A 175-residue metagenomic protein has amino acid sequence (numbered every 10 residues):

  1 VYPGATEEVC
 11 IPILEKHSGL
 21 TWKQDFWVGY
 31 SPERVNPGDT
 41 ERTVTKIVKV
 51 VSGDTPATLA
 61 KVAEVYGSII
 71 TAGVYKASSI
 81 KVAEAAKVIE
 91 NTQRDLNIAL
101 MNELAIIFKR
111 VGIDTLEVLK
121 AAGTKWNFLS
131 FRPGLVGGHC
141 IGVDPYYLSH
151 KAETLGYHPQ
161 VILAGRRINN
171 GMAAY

Functional and structural regions predicted by a protein language model:
V1-Y175: Structural/interface elements that position substrates and couple domains in central-metabolism enzymes
